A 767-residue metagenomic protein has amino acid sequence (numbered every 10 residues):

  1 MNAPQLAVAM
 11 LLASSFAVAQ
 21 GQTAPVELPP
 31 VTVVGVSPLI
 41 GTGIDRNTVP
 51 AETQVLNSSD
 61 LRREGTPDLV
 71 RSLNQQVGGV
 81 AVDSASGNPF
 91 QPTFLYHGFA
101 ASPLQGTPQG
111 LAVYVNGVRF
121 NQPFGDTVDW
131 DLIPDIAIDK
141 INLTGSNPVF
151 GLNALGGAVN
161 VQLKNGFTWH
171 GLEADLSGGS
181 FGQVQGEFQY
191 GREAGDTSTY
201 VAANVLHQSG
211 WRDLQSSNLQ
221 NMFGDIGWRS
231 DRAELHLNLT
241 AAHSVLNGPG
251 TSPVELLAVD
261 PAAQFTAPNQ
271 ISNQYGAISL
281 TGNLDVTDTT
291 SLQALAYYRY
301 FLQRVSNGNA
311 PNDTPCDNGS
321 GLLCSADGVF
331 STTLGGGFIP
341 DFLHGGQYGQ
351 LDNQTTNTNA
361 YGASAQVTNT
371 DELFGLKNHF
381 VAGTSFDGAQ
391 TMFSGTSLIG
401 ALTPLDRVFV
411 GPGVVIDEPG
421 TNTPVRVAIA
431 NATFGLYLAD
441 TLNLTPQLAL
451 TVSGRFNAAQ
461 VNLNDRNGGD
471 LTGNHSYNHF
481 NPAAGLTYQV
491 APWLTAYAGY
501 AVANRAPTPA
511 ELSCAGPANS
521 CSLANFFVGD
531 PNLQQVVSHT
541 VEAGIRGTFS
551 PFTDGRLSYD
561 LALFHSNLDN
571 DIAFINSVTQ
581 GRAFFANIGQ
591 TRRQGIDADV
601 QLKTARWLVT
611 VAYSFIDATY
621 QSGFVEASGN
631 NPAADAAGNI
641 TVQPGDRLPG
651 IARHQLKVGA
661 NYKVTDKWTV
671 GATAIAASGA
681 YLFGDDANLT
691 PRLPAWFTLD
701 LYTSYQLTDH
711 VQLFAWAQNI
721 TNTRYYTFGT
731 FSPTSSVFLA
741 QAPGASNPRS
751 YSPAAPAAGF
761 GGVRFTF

Functional and structural regions predicted by a protein language model:
P29-E64, F90-F94, L111: N-terminal periplasmic "start-of-domain" segments of outer-membrane beta-barrel proteins
D45, V70-V118, Q122: Extracytoplasmic beta-strand/coil segments of soluble accessory domains associated with Gram-negative outer-membrane
Q76, F120, D131-D175, T766: A beta-strand signature from Gram-negative outer-membrane beta-barrel systems, especially the internal plug domain
G171, G178-H207, R212-P249, P268-S291 (+1 more regions): Transmembrane beta-barrel wall of Gram-negative outer-membrane proteins
E234-H236, N273-D465, D560-L563, V600-K603 (+1 more regions): Face-selective signature of the C-terminal outer-membrane beta-barrel domain
S291-N309, Q489, Y497-A501, N532-I596 (+4 more regions): Membrane-embedded beta-barrel scaffold of Gram-negative outer-membrane proteins
S364-N369, F374, T445-P446, L450 (+3 more regions): Gram-negative outer-membrane beta-barrel transporters
N504, A676-F683, S704-F767: C-terminal beta-signal and adjacent terminal beta-strands/loops of Gram-negative outer-membrane beta-barrel proteins
